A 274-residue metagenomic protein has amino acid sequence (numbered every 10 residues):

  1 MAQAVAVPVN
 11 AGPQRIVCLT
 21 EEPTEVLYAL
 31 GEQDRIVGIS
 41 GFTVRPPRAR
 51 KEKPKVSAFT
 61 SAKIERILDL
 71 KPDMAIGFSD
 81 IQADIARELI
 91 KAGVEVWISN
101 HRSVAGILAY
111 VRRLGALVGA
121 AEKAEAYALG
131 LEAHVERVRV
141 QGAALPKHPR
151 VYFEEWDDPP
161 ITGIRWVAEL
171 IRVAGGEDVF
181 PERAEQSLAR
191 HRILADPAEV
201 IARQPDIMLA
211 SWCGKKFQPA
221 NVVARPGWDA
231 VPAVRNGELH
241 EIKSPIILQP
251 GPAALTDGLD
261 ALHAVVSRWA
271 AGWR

Functional and structural regions predicted by a protein language model:
M1-R274: N-terminal ligand-binding lobe of clamshell/alpha-beta domains
